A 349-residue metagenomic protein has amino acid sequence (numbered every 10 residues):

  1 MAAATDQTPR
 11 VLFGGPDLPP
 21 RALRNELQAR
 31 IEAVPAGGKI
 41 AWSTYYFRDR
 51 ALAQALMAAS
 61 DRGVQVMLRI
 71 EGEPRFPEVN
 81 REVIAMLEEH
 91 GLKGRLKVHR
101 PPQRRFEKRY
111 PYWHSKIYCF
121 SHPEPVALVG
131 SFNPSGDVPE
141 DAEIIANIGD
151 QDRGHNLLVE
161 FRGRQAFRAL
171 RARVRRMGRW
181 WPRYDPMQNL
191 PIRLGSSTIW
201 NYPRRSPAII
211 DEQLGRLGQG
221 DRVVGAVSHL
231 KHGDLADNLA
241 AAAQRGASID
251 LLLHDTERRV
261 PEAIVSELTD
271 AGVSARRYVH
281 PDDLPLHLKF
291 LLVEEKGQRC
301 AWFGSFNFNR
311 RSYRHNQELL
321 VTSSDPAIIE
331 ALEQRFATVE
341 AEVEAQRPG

Functional and structural regions predicted by a protein language model:
M1-A2, G349: Extracellular cell-wall/glycan-interacting regions and their flexible linkers
A2-G38, Y46-G218, R245-T322, P326 (+1 more regions): HKD-type phospholipase D/PLD-like phosphodiesterase module
G37, P326-G349: Amphipathic alpha-helical interface segments
T44, A226-L230, S305: Glycine-rich anion-binding loop/nest that anchors nucleotide
D211-A241: Long, repeat-rich segments with strong aromatic
H229-K231, T256, R347-G349: Terminal interaction modules at protein C-ends
